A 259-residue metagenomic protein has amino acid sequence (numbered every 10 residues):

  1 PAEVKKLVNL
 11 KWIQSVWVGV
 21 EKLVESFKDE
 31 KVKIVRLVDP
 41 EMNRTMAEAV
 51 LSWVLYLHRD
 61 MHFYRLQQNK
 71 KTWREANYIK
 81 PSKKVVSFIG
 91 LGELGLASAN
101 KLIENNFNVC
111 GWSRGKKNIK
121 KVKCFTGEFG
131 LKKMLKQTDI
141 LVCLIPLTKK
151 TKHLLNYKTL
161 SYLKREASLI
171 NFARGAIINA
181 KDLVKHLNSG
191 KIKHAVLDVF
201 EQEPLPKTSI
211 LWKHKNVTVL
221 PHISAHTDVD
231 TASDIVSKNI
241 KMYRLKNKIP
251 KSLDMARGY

Functional and structural regions predicted by a protein language model:
P1-R65: Phosphate/diphosphate ligand-binding glycine-rich loop within oxidoreductases
P1-V4, E21-K22, K149-T151, I177-I178 (+2 more regions): Short glycine-rich, flexible loops that bind phosphorylated cofactors or substrates
K31, S82-V85, E166: Phosphate-coordination loops involved in phosphoryl transfer and adenosine-cofactor binding
K33, L37, E41-A49, F63-Y64 (+2 more regions): C-terminal helix-to-coil terminal segments
Y64-A97, C124: Glycine-rich NAD(P)-binding loop of Rossmann-like domains
A99, I103, L187-N188: Gly/Ala-rich phosphate-binding loop of Rossmann-like dinucleotide-binding domains, activating on the conserved
E104-K121: NAD(P)-binding Rossmann-fold cofactor-contacting core
K116-I210: Rossmann-like adenosine-cofactor binding region
